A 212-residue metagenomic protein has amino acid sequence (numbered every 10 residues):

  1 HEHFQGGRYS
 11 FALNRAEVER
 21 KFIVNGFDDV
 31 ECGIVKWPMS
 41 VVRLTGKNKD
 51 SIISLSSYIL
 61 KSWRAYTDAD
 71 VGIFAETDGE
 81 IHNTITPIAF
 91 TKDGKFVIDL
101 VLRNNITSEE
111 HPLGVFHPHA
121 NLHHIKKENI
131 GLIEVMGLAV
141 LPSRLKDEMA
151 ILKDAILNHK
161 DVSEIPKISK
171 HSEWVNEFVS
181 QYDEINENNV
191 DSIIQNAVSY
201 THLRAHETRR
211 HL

Functional and structural regions predicted by a protein language model:
H1-R8: Histidine-centered catalytic micro-motifs
R8-R15: Acidic, His- and aromatic-enriched active-site or binding-groove loops in soluble protein domains that engage sugars
R15-E17, K21-F27: Acyltransferase donor/substrate-recognition loop-hinge adjacent to the catalytic core
D28-E31, V35-N158: Catalytic residues for metal-mediated phosphoryl-transfer on nucleic acids/nucleotides
K126-Q195, S199: Flexible, acidic glycine-rich loops studded with aromatic residues
T201-T208: Conserved small/polar residues in nucleotide/adenosyl-binding loops
